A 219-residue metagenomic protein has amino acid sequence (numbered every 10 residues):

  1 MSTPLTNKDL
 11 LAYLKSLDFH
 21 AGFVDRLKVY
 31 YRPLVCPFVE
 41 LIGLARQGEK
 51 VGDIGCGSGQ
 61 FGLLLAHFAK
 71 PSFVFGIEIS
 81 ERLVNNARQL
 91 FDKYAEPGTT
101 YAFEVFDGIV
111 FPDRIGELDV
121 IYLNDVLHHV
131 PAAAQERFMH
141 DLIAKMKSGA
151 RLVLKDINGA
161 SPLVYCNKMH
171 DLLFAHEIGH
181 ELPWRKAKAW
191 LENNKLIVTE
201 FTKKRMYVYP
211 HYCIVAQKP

Functional and structural regions predicted by a protein language model:
M1-L44, G48, S58-D113, V130-A134 (+1 more regions): Class I (Rossmann-like) S-adenosyl-L-methionine-dependent methyltransferase catalytic domain, capturing the SAM-binding
G55: Conserved S-adenosyl-L-methionine
G116: Active-site charged/polar residues at nucleotide-handling catalytic sites that mediate phosphoryl, nucleotidyl
D119: Conserved acidic residues
Y122: A conserved beta-strand element that flanks and buttresses the S-adenosyl-L-methionine
D125-V126: Short catalytic micro-motifs in class I SAM-dependent methyltransferases
E136-S148: A short glycine-rich, Lys/Arg-flanked "PGG" loop and its adjoining helix->strand segment in the class I
